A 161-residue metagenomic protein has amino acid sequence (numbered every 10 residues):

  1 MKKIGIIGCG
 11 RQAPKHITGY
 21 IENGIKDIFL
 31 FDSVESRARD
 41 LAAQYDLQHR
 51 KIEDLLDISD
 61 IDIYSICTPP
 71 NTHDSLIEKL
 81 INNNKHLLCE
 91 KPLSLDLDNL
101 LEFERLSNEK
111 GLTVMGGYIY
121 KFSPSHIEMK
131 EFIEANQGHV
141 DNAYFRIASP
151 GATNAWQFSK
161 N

Functional and structural regions predicted by a protein language model:
M1-Y45: N-terminal Rossmann-like dinucleotide-binding module
G10, H16, Y45-E104: Beta-loop-alpha module in the N-terminal Rossmann-like domain of NAD(P)-dependent dehydrogenases, especially those
I25, N83-K85, K110-T113: A short helix->loop->beta-strand "cap" motif at the edges of active sites that frequently abuts
I28, D62, D141: Conserved acidic residues
A38, A42, E104-S107, I133: Conserved hydrophobic residues forming the short capping helix/wall of the S-adenosyl-L-methionine
E102-I119, G138-A143: Rossmann-fold dehydrogenase core element
Y120-N161: Predominantly a Rossmann-like dinucleotide-binding segment in NAD(P)-dependent oxidoreductases
